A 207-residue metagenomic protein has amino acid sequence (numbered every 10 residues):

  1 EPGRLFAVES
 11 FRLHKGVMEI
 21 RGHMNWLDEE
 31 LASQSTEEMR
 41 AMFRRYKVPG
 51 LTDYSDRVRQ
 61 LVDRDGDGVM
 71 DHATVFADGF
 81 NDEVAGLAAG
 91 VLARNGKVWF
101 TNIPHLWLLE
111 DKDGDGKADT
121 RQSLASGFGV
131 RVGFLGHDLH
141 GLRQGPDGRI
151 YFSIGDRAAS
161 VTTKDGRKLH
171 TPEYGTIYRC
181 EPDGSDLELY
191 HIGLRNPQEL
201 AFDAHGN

Functional and structural regions predicted by a protein language model:
E1-N207: Beta-propeller domains with acidic blade repeats across secreted/periplasmic ectodomains and cytosolic WD/CNH propellers
